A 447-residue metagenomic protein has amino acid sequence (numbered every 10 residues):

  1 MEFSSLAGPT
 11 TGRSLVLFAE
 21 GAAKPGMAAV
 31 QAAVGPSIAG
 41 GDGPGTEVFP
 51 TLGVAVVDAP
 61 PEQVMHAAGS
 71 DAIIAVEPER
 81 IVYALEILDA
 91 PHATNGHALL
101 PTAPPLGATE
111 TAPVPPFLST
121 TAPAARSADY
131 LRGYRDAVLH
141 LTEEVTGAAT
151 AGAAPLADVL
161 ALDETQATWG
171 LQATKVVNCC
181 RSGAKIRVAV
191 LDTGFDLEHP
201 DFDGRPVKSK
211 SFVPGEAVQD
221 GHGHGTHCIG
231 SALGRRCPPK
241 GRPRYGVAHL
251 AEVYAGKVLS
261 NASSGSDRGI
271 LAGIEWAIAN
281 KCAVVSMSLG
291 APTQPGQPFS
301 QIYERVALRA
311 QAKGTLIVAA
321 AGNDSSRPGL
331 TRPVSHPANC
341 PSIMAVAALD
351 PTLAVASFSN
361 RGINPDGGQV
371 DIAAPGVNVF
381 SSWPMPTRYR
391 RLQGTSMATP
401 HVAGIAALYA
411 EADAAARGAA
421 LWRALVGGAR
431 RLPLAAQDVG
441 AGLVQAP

Functional and structural regions predicted by a protein language model:
E2-S4, K24, A33-Q166: Autoinhibitory propeptides
A7-A19: Short glycine-/aliphatic-rich beta-strand segments at the starts of folded cytosolic domains
L15, V56, R187-V190, G230 (+7 more regions): Structural recognition of the beta-strand scaffold that forms the well-ordered cores of secreted hydrolase catalytic
E20-A23, I81-V82, G194-L197, R236-P238 (+4 more regions): Acidic glycine-/aspartate-rich tracts in secreted/extracellular proteins
A33, S70, G234-R235, A277-N280 (+4 more regions): Structured segments of extracytoplasmic/periplasmic soluble domains in secreted or envelope-associated proteins
V176-V190, G194-K208, E216-R268, N280-A283 (+5 more regions): Subtilisin-like serine protease catalytic core
R187, D192-G194, P200, S335-E411 (+4 more regions): Extracellular S/T/G-rich loop segment that most often corresponds to the catalytic His/Ser-adjacent loop
G256-S342, T352-A354, N364-G367, W383-P400 (+1 more regions): Substrate-binding/access-modulating region of protease and related hydrolase catalytic domains
